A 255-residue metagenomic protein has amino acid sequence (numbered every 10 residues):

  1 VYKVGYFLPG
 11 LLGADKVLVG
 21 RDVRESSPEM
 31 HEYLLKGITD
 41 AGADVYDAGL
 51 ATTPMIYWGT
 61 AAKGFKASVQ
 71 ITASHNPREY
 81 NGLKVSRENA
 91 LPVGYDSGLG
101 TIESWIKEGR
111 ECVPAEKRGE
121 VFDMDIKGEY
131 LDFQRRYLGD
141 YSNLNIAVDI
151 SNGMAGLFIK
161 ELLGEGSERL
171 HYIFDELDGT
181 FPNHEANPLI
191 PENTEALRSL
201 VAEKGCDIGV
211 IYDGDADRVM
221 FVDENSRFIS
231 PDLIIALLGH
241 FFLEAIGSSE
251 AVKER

Functional and structural regions predicted by a protein language model:
K3, E79, V85-D96, S104 (+1 more regions): Replace "Mg2+/Mn2+-dependent" with "divalent metal-dependent
K3-F7, M55, E129-F133, N193-A196 (+2 more regions): Well-ordered alpha-helical segments embedded in enzymatic catalytic cores
V4-V17, Y137-Y141: Glycine-rich phosphate/diphosphate-binding loops that line cofactor/substrate pockets in enzymes
Y6, K16-Y80, L162-V222: N-terminal small/polar loop signature for handling phosphorylated ligands or for N-terminal nucleophile
G13, G139-N145, L243, G247-S248: Immediate post-signal peptide segment of exported/extracytoplasmic ligand-binding proteins
D15-D22, Y46, N145-V148, S249-R255: Short glycine-rich phosphate-binding loop at a beta-alpha junction
E25, I150, H184-P188, S226-S230 (+1 more regions): Alpha-helix capping and helix-loop boundary segments enriched in small/acidic/polar residues
N81-K204: Gly/Ser/Thr-enriched, mixed-charge loops and adjacent short helices that form phosphate/oxyanion-binding elements
